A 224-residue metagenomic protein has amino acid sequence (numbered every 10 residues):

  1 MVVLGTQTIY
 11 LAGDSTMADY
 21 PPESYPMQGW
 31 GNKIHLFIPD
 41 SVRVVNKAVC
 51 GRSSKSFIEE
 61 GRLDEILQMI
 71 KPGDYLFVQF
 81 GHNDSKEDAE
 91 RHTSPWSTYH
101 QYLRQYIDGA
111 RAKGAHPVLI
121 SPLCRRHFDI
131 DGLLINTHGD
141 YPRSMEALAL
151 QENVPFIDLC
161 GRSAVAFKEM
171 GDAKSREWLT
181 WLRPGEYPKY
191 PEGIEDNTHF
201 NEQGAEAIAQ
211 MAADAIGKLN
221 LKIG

Functional and structural regions predicted by a protein language model:
M1-V49, L63-L76: Serine-esterase "nucleophile elbow" of acetyl-processing enzymes
L4, G61-E206, Q210-G224: Alpha-helical cap/lid subdomain in secreted, periplasmic, or secretory-pathway luminal O-acyl-processing enzymes
G13-S15, G51, D84, L123-C124: Short, histidine-centered active-site or binding-site loop motifs used for metal coordination, general acid-base
D14, K47-R52, R91-H92, F128: Short, basic, glycine/proline-bearing loop/turn elements
D19, G29, V42, K55 (+2 more regions): Sparse, context-dependent recognition of short Cys/His-centered cofactor- or disulfide-binding micro-motifs
D19, S54-K55, K86, F128: Glycine/Thr-rich phosphate-binding loops of Rossmann-like dinucleotide-binding domains
S53-G61: Structural motif
